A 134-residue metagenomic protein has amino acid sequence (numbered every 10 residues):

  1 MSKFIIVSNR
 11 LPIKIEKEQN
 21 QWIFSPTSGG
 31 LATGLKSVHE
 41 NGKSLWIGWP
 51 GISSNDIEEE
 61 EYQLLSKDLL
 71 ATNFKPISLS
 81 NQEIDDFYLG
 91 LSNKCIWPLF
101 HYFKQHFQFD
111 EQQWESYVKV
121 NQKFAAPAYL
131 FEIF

Functional and structural regions predicted by a protein language model:
M1-F134: Catalytic cores of carbohydrate-active enzymes across secretory and cytosolic contexts
